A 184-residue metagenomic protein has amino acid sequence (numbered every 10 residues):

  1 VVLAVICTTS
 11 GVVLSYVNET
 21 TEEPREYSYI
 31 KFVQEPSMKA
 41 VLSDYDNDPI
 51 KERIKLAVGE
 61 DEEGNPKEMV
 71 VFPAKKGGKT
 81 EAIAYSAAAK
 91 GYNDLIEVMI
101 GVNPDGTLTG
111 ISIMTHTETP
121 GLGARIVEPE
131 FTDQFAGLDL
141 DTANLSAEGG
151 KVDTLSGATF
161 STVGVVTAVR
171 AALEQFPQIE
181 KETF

Functional and structural regions predicted by a protein language model:
V1-F184: Flexible, solvent-exposed loop/hinge segments and secondary-structure transition points
